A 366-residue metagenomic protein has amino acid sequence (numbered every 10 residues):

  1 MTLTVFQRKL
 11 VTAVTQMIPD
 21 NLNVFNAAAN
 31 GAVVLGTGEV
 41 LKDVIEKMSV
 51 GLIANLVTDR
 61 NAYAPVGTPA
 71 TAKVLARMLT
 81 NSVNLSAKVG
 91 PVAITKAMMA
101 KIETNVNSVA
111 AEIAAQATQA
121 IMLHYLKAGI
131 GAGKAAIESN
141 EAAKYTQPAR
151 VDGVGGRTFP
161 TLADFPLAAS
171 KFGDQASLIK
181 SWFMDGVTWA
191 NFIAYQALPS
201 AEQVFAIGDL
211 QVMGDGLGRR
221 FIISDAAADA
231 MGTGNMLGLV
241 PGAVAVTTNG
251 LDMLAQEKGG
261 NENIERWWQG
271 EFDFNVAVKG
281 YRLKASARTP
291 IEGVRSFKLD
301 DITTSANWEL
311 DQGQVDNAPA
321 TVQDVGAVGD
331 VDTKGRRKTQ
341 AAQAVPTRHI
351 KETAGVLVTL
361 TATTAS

Functional and structural regions predicted by a protein language model:
M1-S82, G218, T248-L251, E292 (+1 more regions): N-terminal "assembly arms/tails" that initiate or stabilize quaternary assembly in self-assembling proteins
M17, N21-F25, A29, H124 (+5 more regions): Short secondary-structure junctions and interdomain/linker hinges
A76-Y145, S177, W182, M253-R282: Long, contiguous amphipathic alpha-helices that act as assembly "spine/axial" helices in icosahedral shell and virion
K88-M99, M184-T188, I223-A226, G232-T233 (+1 more regions): Helix N-cap / beta->alpha transition motif
A100-V109, E138-T146, R150-G155, A176 (+2 more regions): Intrinsically disordered, low-complexity coil segments
A135-D215: Extended, solvent-exposed, turn-rich assembly/linker loops in the middle of proteins
D215-Q312: Internal mixed-charge
